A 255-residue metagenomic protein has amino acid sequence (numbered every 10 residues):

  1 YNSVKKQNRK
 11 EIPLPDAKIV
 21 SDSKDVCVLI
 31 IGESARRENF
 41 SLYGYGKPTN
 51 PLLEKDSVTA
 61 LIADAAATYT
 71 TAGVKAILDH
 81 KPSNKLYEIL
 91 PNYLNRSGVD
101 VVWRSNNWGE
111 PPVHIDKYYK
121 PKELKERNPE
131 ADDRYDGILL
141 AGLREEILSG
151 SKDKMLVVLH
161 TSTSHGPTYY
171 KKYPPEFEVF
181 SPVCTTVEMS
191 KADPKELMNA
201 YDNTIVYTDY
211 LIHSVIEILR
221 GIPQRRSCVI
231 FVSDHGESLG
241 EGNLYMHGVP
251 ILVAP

Functional and structural regions predicted by a protein language model:
Y1-L29, S34-E188: Active-site-proximal alpha/beta segments of enzymes that process anionic O-linked groups
N8-P15, A141-L148, V183-V229: A long, amphipathic alpha-helix that forms part of the scaffold/cap immediately adjacent to metal-dependent active
E33, L94, L159, I212 (+2 more regions): Generic structural signal for small/hydrophobic residues in well-ordered secondary structure, especially within
F40, I216, E241: Active-site-flanking alpha-helical
G44-P48, R225-P255: Histidine-centered active-site microenvironments of extracellular/periplasmic hydrolases and transferases
N84-Y87, K195-Y207, P250-P255: A short beta-strand-to-alpha-helix junction
Y93, S97-W103, L148-S149, I218-F231 (+1 more regions): Catalytic cores of PAPS-dependent sulfotransferases and nucleotide-sugar/CMP/GDP-dependent glycosyltransferases
